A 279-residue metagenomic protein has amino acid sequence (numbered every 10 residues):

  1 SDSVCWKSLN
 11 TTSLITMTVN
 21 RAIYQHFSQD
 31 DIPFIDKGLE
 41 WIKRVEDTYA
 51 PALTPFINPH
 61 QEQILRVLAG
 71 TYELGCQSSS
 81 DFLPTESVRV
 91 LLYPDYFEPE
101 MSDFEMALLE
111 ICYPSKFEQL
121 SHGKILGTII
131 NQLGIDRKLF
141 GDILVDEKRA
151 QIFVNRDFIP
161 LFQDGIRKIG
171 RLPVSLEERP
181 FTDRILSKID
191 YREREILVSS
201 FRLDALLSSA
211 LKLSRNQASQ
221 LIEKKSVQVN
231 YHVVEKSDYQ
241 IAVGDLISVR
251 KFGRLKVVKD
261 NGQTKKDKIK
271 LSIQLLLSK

Functional and structural regions predicted by a protein language model:
I15-D204, A210, V233, G253-K279: Ferredoxin-like alpha/beta domains used as RNA- or RNAP-binding modules
L197-V243: A basic, amphipathic helix-loop patch mediating RNA/tRNA/ribosome contacts
Y239-V243, F252, D260: C-terminal non-catalytic interaction appendages of large macromolecular assemblies
